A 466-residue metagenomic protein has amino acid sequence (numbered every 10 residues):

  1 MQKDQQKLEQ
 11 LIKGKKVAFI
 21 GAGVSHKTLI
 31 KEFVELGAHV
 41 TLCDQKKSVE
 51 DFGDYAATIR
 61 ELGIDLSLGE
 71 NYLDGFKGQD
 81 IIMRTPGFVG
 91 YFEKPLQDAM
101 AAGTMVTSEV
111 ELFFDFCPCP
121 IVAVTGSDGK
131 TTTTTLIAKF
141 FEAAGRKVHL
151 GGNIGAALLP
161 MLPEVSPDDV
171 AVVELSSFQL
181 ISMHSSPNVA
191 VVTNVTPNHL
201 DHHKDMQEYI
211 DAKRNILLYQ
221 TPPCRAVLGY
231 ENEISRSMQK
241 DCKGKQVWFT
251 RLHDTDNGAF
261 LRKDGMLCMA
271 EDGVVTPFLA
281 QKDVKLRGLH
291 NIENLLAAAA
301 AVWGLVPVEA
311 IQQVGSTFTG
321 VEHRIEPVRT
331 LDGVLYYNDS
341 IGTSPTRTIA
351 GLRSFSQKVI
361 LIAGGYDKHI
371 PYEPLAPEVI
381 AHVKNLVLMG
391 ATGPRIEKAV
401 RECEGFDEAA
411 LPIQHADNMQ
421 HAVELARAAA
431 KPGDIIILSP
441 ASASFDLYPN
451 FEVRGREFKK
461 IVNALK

Functional and structural regions predicted by a protein language model:
M1-S108: N-terminal leader/targeting and accessory segments in enzymes
L8-K16, H26-L36, K147, F278-K384: Nucleotide phosphate-binding/pyrophosphate-handling subdomain across enzymes that bind or process nucleotide phosphates
F33, I82, V124, N153 (+11 more regions): Residue-level signal for inorganic ion chemistry
H39-K47, A226-Y230, I362-A363, H382-A391: Short internal beta-strands
V40-D44, L150, V172, W248 (+1 more regions): Short beta-strand "acidic-cap" motif of Rossmann-like dinucleotide-binding folds
T41-D44, G69-E70, T107-E111, K243-R262 (+4 more regions): Beta-strand->loop->alpha-helix junctions that form or flank phosphate-binding loops in nucleotide-handling enzymes
A56, L375-G433: C-terminal helical cap/extension that packs against the catalytic core of soluble nucleotide-cofactor enzymes
D74-K77, P86-Y230, I234-G244, K459-K466: Phosphate-binding loop of NTP-binding sites
